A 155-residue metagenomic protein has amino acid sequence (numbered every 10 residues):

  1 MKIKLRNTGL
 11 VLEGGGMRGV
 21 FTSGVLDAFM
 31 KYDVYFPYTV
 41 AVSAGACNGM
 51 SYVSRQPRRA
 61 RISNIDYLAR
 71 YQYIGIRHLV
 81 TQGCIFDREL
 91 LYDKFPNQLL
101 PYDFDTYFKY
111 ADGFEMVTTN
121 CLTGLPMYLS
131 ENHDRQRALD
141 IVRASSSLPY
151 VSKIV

Functional and structural regions predicted by a protein language model:
M1-V42, M50-V155: Patatin-like phospholipase
